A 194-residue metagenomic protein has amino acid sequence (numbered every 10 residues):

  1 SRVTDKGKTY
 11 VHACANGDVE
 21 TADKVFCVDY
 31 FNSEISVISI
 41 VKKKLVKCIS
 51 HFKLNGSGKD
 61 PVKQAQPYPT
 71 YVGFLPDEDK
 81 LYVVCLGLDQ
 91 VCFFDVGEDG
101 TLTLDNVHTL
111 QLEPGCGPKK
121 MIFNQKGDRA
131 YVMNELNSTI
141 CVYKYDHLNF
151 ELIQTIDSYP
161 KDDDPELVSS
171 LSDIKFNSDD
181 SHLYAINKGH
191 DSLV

Functional and structural regions predicted by a protein language model:
S1-R2, K47-G56, T103-L110, E151-Y159: Beta-propeller fold detector
V3-K24, N55-E78, L112-G127, Y159-D180: Beta-rich, blade/repeat-based domains predominating in secreted/periplasmic proteins but also intracellular
A15, A22, C27-Y30, L75 (+4 more regions): Conserved beta-strand positions in repeat-built beta-propeller and related beta-rich domains
V28-D60: Flexible glycine-/small-residue-enriched beta->alpha junction loops that bind anionic phosphate/pyrophosphate groups
N32-S36, D89-V91, S138-I140, D191-L193: Structural signal for beta-propeller blades
V37-K47, F94-L102, Y143-E151: Short loop/turn segments immediately following beta-strands, especially the blade-tip and inter-blade linker loops
L81-S138: Loop-centered beta-sheet repeat module
V142-V194: A beta-strand-loop signature enriched in Asp, Gly, Thr, and Trp that corresponds to the sialidase/neuraminidase Asp-box
